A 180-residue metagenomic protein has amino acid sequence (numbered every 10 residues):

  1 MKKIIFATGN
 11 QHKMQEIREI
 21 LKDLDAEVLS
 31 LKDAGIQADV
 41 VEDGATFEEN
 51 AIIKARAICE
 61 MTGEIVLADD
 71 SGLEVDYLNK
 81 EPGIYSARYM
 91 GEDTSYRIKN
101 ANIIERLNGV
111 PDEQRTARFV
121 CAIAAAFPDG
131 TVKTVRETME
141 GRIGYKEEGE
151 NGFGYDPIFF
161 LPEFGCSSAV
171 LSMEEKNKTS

Functional and structural regions predicted by a protein language model:
K2-I5, Q11-S180: Anionic-ligand binding patches
